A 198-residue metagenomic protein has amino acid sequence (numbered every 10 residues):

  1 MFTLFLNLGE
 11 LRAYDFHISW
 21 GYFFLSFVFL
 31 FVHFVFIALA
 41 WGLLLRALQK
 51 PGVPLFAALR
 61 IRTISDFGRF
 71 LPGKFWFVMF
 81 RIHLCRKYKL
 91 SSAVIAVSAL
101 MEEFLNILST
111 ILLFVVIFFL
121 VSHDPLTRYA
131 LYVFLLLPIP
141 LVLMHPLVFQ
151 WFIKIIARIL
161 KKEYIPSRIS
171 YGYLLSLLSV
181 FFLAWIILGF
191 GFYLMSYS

Functional and structural regions predicted by a protein language model:
M1-T63, F119-S198: Predominantly cytoplasmic-facing regulatory/coupling regions of multi-pass membrane proteins
L25, I61-R69, V97-S109, S176 (+1 more regions): Alpha-helical transmembrane segments of multi-pass membrane proteins
F36-W41, L71-I82: Transmembrane helix boundary and interhelical junction motifs in multipass membrane proteins
R46, R69, F77, H83-K87 (+2 more regions): Short amphipathic alpha-helical coupling elements at transmembrane boundaries
L55-R60, K74, M79, R86-E103: Membrane-interface alpha-helices at helix entry/exit sites of multi-pass transporters
R69-F70, F114: A generic structural signal for short
W76, L108-F118: Hydrophobic alpha-helical transmembrane segments that constitute the membrane-spanning cores of multi-pass membrane
R81-C85, E103-L105, F118-P125, R158: Short alpha-helical linear motifs
